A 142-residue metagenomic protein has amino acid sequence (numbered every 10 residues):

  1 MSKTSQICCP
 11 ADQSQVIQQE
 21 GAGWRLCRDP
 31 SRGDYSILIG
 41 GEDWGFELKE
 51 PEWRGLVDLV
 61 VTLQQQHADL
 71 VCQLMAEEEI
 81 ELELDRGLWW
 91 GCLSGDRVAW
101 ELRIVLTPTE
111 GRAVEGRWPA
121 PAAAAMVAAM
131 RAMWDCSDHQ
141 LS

Functional and structural regions predicted by a protein language model:
M1-S142: Positively charged, low-complexity terminal tracts and the immediately adjacent first secondary-structure elements
